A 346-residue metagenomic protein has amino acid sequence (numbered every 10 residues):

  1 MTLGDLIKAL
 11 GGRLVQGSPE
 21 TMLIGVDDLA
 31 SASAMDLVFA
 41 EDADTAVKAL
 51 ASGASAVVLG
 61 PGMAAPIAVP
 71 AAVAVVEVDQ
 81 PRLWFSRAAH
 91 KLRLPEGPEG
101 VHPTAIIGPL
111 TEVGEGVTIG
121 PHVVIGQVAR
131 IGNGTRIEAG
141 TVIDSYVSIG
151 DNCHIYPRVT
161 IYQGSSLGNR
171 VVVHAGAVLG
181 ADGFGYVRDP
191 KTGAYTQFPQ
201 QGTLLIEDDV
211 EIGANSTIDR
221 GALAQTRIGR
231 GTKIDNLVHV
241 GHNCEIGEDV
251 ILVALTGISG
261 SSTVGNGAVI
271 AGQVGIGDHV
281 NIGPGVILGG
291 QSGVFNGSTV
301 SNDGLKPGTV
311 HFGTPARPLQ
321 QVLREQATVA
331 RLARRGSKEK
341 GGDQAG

Functional and structural regions predicted by a protein language model:
M1-T104, S165, R170, G176-A177 (+3 more regions): Terminal amphipathic alpha-helical/low-complexity segments used for targeting or macromolecular assembly
F39, G100-P318: Structural signal for interior beta-strand "rungs" in well-ordered beta-sheet cores of soluble enzyme domains
